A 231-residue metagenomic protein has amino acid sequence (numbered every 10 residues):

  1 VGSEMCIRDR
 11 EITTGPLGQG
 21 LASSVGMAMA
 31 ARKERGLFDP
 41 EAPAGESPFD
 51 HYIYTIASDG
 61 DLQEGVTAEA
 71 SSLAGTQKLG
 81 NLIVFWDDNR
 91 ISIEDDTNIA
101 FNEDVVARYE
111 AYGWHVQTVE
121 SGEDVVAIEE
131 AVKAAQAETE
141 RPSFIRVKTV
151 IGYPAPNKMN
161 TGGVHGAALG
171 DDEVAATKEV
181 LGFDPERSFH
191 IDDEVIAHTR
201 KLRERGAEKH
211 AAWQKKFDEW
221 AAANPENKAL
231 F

Functional and structural regions predicted by a protein language model:
G2-C6: Short, small-residue-biased leader/transition segments that mark boundaries at the very start of proteins
I7-R203: Glycine-rich ThDP/TPP pyrophosphate-binding loop and its adjacent helix/strand module within ThDP-dependent enzymes
D184-F231: N-terminal leader/propeptide and maturation segments of large enzyme subunits in energy/redox metabolism and hydrolases
